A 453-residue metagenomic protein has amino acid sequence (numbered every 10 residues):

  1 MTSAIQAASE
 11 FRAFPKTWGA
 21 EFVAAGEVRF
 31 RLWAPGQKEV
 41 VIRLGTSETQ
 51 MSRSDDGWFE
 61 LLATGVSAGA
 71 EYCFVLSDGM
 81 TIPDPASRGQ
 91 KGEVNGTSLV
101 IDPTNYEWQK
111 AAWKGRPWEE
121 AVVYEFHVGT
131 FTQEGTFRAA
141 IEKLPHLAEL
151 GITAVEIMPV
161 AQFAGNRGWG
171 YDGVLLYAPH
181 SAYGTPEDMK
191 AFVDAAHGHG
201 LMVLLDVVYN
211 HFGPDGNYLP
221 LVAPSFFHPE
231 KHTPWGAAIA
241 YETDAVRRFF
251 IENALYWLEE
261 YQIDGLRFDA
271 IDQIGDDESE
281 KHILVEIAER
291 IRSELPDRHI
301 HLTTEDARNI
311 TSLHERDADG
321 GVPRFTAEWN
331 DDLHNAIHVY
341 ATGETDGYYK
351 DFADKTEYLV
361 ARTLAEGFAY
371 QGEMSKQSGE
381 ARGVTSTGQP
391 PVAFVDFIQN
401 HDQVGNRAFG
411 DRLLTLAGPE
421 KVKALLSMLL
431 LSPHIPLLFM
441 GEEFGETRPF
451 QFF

Functional and structural regions predicted by a protein language model:
M1-R29, E48-E125, T130-G135, H146: The feature marks proteins involved in alpha-glucan
W33-E39, S67: Short proline/glycine-enriched turn/loop motifs at strand-loop junctions of beta-rich domains
Q37, I152, I263, H434-I435: A structural motif
E39-G45: Change to "...patches in solvent-exposed regions of secreted, membrane-anchored, or virion-exposed structural
L76-A111, H199, L219, P224 (+3 more regions): Core domains of carbohydrate- and sulfate-ester-processing enzymes
A111-W118, H127-H301, S312-L313: Substrate-binding/active-site clefts of carbohydrate-active enzymes
F126, Q273-G275, D306, T387-G388: The feature represents the membrane-entry module of six-transmembrane cation channels
L284, A288-F453: Conserved alpha/beta catalytic core and glycan-binding cleft of carbohydrate-active enzymes
